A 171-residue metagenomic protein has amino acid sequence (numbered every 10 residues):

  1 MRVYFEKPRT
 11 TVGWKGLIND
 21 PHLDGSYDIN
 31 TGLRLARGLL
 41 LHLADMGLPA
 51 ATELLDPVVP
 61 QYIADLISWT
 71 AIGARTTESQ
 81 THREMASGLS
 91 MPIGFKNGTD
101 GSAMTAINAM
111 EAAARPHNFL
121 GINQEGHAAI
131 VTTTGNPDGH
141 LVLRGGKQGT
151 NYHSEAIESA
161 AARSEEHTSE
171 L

Functional and structural regions predicted by a protein language model:
R2-A161: Active-site-facing alpha/beta catalytic cores
E166-E170: Conserved small/polar residues in nucleotide/adenosyl-binding loops
